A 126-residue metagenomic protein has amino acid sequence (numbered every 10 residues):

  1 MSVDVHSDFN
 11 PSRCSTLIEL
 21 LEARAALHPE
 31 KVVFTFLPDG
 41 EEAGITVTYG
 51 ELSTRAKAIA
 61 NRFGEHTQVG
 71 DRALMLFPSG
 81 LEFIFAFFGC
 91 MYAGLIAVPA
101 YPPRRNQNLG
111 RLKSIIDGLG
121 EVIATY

Functional and structural regions predicted by a protein language model:
V5-R13, D39-I45: Acyl-group handling in specialized metabolite and lipid biosynthesis
P11-T35, T54: A short N-terminal helical cap/helix-turn-helix that marks the beginning of AMP-binding/adenylate-forming
E30-T67, D71-F88, R104-K113: Conserved AMP-binding/adenylate-forming core of the ANL superfamily
M91: Anion (oxyanion) recognition and catalysis
G94: Structured binding elements
P99-Y126: Conserved ATP-dependent adenylate/AMP-binding module captured primarily in the ANL superfamily
